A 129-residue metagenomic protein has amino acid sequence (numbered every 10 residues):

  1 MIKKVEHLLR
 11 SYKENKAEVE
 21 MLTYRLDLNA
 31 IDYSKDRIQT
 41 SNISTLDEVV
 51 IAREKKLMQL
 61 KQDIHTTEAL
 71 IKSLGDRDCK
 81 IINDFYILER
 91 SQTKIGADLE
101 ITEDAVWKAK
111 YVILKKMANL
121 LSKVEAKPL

Functional and structural regions predicted by a protein language model:
M1-L70, K123-L129: N-terminal interaction/assembly modules
D63-T66, L74-D78, A109: N-terminal positioning helix adjacent to the helix-turn-helix/winged-helix DNA-binding module
I71, D78, E89-Q92: Amphipathic alpha-helical interaction segments
I81-I82: A short pre-motif secondary-structure segment
Y86-I87, A118: Short, locally clustered residues in the helix-turn-helix/winged-helix DNA-binding domain
L88-A105: Helix-turn-helix DNA-binding module
V106-L120: DNA major-groove recognition helices of helix-turn-helix
